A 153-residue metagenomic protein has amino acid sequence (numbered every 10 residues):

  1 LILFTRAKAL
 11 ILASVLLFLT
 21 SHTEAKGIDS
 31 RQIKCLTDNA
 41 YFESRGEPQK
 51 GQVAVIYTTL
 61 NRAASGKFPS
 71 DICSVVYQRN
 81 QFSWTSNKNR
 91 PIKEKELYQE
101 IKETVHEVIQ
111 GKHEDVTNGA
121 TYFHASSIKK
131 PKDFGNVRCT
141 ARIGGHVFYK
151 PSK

Functional and structural regions predicted by a protein language model:
L1-I11: Bacterial N-terminal signal peptides that target proteins for export
S14-L16: Short, linear, compositionally biased motifs with a strong N-terminal bias
T23-K153: Bacterial extracytoplasmic/cell-wall-associated proteins, especially those involved in peptidoglycan
